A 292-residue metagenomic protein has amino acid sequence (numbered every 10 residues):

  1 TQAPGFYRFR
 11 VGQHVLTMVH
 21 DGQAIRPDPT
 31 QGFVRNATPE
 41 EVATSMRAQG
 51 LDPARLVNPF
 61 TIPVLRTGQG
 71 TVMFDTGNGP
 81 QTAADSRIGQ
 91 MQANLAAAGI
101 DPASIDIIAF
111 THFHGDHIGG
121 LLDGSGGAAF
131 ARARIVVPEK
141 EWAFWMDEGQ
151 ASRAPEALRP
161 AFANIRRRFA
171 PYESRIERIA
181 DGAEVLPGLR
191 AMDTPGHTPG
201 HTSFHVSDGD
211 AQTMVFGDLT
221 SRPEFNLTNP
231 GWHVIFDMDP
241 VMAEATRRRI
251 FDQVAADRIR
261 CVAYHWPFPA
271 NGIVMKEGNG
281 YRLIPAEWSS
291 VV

Functional and structural regions predicted by a protein language model:
G5-A98, S203-L219: Conserved beta-strand hairpin/beta-sheet module of binuclear metal-dependent hydrolase folds, prominently
D21-G22, T76-G79, F113, K140-E141 (+3 more regions): Active-site metal-binding loops of divalent metal-dependent hydrolases
T44-R55, G99, R159-F162, V234-R247: A short acidic, glycine-rich active-site loop that binds or catalyzes chemistry on phosphate/adenosine moieties
A54-R55, T61-I62, S86-V136: Active-site metal-binding motif and surrounding structural segment of the metallo-beta-lactamase
V72-F74, A109, I135, T213-V215 (+1 more regions): Residue-level marker for buried hydrophobic side chains located in beta-strands that build the well-ordered beta-sheet
D85, G209-V292: Cap/insert and terminal regions of metallo-dependent hydrolase folds
G89-I100, S104, A131-D193, M242-R249 (+1 more regions): Metallo-beta-lactamase
I108-I118, T194-H201, V262-P269: Histidine-centered catalytic micro-motifs
